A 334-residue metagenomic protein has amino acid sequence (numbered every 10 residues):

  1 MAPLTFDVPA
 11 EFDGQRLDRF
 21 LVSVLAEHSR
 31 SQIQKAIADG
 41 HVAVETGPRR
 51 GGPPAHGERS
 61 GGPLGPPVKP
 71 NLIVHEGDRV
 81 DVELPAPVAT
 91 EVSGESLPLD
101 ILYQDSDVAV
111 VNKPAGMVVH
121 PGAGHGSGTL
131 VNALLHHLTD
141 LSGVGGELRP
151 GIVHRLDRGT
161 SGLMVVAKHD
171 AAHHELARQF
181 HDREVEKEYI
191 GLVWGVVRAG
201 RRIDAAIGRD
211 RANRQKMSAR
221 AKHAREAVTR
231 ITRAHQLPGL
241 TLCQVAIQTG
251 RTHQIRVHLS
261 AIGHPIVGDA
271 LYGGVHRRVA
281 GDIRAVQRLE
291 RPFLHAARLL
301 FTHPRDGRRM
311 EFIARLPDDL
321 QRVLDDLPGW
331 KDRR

Functional and structural regions predicted by a protein language model:
M1-K35, A212, K216, K222-R225 (+2 more regions): Pseudouridine synthases involved in rRNA/tRNA modification
M1-R211, F293, I313-W330: RNA pseudouridine synthases
E45, A234, A246, T302-P304: A generic structural motif
P67-V68, C243-A246: Short histidine-centered loop motifs in beta-beta connectors
A109, T241-C243, A297: Short beta-strand micro-motifs in enzyme catalytic cores
R155-R158, H223, H235-L237: A short beta-turn/loop motif at secondary-structure boundaries
L176, R251-L259: Short beta-strand segments enriched for Tyr within beta-sheet-rich domains, predominantly fibronectin type III
E226-I231: Oxyanion-binding "anion nests"
